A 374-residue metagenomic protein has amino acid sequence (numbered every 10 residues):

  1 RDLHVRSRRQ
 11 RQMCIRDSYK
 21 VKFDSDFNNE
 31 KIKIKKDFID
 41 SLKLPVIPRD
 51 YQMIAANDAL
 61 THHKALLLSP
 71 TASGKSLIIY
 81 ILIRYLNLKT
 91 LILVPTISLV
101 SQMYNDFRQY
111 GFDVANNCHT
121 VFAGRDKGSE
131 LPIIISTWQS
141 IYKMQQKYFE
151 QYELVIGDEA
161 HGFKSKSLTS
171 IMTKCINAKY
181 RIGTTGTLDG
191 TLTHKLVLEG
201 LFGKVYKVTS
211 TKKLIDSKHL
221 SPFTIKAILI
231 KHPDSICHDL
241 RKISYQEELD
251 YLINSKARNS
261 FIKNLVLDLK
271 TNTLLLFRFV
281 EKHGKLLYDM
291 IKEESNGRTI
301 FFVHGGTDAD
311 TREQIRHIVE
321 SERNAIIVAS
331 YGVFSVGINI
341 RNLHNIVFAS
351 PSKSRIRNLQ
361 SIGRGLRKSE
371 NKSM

Functional and structural regions predicted by a protein language model:
D2-I15: Single conserved hydrophobic/aromatic residue that forms the stacking wall/gate of nucleotide- or nucleobase-binding
H62-I83: Walker A/P-loop
L77-I81, Y85-Q109, F279-E281: Conserved Walker A/P-loop ATP-binding site and its immediately adjacent core in helicase/helicase-like ATPase domains
S101, N117-G128, L286, R298-G332: Conserved helicase ATPase core of P-loop NTP-dependent helicases/translocases
Y152-E153, A329, I338-P351, M374: A short beta-strand element within the Helicase C-terminal
H161-T224: Post-DEXD/H (motif II) to motif III coupling segment of the RecA-like Helicase ATP-binding lobe
L188, S354-E370: Conserved SF2 helicase motif VI
L240-F277, K282, L286-E293: Conserved interdomain hinge at the start of the Helicase C-terminal
